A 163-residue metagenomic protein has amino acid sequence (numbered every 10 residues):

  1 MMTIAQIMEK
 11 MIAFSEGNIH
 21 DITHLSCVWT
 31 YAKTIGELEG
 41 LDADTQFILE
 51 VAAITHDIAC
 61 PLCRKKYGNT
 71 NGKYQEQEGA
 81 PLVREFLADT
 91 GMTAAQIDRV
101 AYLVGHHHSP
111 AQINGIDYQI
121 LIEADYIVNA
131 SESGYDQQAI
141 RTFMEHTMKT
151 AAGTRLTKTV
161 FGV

Functional and structural regions predicted by a protein language model:
M1-K10, A53-A59: Short alpha-helical hairpin
M2, A13-S26, T30-D42, T55 (+2 more regions): Divalent metal-dependent phosphate-bond-processing catalytic cores, especially two-metal-ion Mg2+/Mn2+ enzymes that act
E16-C27, K65-E78: Active-site metal-coordination segments of metallo-dependent hydrolases
V28-Y31, K73-D89: An active-site-proximal "capping" alpha-helix that borders the catalytic cofactor pocket
A43-T45, Q96: Membrane-helix interface segments
Q46-G68, G79, A101-H108, D125: His-Asp-centered metal-binding catalytic motifs of divalent-metal-dependent phosphohydrolases/nucleases
F86-M92, D98-H106: Mid-chain, well-packed structural core segment of small domains
